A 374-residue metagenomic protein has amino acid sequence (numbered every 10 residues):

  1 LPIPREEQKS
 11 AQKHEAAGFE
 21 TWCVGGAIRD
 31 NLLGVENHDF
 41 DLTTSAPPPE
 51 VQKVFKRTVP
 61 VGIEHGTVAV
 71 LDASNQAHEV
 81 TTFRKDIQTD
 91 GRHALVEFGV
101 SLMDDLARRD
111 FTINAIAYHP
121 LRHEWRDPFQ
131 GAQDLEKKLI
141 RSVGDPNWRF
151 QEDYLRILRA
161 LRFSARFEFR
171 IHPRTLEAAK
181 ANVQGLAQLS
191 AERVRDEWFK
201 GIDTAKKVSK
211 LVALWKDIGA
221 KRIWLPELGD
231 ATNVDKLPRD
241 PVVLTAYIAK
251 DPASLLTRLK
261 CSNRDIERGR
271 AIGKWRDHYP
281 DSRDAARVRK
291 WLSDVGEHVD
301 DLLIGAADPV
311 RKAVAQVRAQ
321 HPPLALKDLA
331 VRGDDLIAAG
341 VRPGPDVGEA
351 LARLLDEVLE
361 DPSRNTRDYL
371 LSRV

Functional and structural regions predicted by a protein language model:
L1-V374: Catalytic cores of the polymerase beta-like nucleotidyltransferase superfamily and closely associated nucleotide
